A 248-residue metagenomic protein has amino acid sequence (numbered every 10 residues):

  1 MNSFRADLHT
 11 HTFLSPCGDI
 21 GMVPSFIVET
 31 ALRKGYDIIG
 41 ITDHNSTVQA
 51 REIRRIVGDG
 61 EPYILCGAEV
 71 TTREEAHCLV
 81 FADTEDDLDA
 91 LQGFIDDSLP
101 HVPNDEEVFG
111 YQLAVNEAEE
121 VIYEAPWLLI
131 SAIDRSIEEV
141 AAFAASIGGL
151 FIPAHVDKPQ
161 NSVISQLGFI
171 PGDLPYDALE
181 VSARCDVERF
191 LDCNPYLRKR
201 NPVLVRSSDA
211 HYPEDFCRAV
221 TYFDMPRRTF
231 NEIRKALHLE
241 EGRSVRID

Functional and structural regions predicted by a protein language model:
M1-E74, L167-L174, V187-E188, E214 (+2 more regions): An N-terminally biased module of ancient metal coordination in phosphate/nucleic-acid-related enzymes
S3, I56-A178, C185, L197 (+1 more regions): Extended substrate/RNA-proximal surfaces in nucleic-acid metabolism proteins
H9, D43, V80, F151 (+1 more regions): Conserved, mostly hydrophobic/aromatic
D19-M22, E180-N201: Short, motif-level signal for alpha-helix interfacial/capping segments enriched in acidic residues and aromatics/proline
D37-T42, P153, A178-V181: Short catalytic-loop micro-motif centered on adjacent basic/acidic residues
N161-S162, V187-F190, Y212-C217: Short active-site-adjacent structural elements
P202-R218: Short acidic/histidine-rich active-site segments
R218-D248: His/Asp/Glu-enriched, well-ordered alpha-helical/loop segment that forms or immediately abuts the divalent-metal
